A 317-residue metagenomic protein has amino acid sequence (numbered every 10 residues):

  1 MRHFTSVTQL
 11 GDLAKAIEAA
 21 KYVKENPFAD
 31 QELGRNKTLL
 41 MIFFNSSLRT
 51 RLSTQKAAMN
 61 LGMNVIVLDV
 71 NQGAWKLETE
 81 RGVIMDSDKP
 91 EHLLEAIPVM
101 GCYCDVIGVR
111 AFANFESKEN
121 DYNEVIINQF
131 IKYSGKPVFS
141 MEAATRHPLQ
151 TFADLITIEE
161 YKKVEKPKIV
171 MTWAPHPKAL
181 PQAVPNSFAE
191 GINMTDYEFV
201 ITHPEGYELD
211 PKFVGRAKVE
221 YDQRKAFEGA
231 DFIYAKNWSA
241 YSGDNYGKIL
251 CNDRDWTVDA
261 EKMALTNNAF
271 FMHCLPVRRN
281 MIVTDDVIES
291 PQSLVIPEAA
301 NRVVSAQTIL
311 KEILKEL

Functional and structural regions predicted by a protein language model:
M1-L52, K56: Positively charged, low-complexity intrinsically disordered leader regions
E32-M41, S47-E159, R278: Phosphate/diphosphate ligand-binding glycine-rich loop within oxidoreductases
L33-L39, K166-K168, N268: Phosphate-coordination loops involved in phosphoryl transfer and adenosine-cofactor binding
F44-V67, E159-K236: Glycine-rich phosphate/diphosphate-binding loop of Rossmann-like nucleotide-binding domains
A57, V99, F130, G191 (+2 more regions): Hydrophobic/aromatic ligand-binding patch that stacks against planar heteroaromatic rings of cofactors or nucleotides
K212-V287, Q292-S293: Rossmann-like adenosine-cofactor binding region
E289-L317: C-terminal helix-to-coil terminal segments
